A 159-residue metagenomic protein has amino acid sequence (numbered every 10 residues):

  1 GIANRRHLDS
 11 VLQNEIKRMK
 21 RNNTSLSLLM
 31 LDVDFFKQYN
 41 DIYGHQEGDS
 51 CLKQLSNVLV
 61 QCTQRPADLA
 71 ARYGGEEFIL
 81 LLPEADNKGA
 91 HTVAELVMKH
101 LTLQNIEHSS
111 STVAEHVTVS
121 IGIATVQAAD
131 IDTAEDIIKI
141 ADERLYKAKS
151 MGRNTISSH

Functional and structural regions predicted by a protein language model:
G1-S27, K37-V60, A71-G75, I79-L80 (+3 more regions): Conserved long alpha-helical elements within nucleotide-processing catalytic cores of c-di-GMP signaling and class III
L28, S109-S110, I156-H159: Short, hydrophobic secondary-structure boundary micro-motifs
L28-L31, F78, V119-I123: A structural signal for short, well-ordered beta-strand segments
P66: Hanks-type protein kinase catalytic core
N87-E95, T125-H159: Catalytic-core segments of nucleotide cyclases and related cyclic-nucleotide turnover enzymes
K99-V119: Catalytic core regions of nucleotide second-messenger enzymes
